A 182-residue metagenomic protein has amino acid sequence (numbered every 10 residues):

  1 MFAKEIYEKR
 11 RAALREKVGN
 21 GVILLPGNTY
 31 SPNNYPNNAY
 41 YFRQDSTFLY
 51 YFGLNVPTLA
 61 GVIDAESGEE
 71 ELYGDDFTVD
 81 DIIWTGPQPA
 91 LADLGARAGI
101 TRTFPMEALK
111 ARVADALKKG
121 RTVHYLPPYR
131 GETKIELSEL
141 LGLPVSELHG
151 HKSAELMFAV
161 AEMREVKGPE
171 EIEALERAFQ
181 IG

Functional and structural regions predicted by a protein language model:
M1-I181: A composition/biophysics-driven feature that prefers long, compositionally simple stretches
